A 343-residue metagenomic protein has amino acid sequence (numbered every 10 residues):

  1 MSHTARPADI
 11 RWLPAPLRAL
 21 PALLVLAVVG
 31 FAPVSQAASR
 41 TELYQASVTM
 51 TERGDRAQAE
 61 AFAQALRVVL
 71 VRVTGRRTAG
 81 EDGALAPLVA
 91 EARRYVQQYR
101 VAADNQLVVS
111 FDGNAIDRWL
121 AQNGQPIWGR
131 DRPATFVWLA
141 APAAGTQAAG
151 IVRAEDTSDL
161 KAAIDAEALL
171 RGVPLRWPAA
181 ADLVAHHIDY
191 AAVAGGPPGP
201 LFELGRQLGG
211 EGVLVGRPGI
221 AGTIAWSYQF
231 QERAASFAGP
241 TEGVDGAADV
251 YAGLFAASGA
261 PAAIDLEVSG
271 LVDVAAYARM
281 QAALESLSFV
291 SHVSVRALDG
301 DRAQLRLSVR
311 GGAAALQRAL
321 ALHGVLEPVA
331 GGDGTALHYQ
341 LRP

Functional and structural regions predicted by a protein language model:
M1-A15: N-terminal secretory signal peptides that target proteins for export/translocation
R18-G30: Bacterial N-terminal signal peptides
A32-V34: N-terminal signal peptide c-region/cleavage motif recognized by signal peptidases
E42-S47, T51, A194, L204-D245 (+2 more regions): Amphipathic beta-strand/beta-sheet edge segments enriched in Tyr/Trp
F62-E81, V137-T146, G150-A194, M280-Q304 (+2 more regions): N-terminal segment of the mature soluble domain
T78-A141, R153-D159: Signal peptide-directed extracytoplasmic domains
E91-A102, V137-A140, W177-A179, A192-T223 (+1 more regions): A short, hydrophobic beta-strand-centered structural micro-motif
F230, F237-T241, G253-P343: C-terminal soluble interaction/assembly domains
